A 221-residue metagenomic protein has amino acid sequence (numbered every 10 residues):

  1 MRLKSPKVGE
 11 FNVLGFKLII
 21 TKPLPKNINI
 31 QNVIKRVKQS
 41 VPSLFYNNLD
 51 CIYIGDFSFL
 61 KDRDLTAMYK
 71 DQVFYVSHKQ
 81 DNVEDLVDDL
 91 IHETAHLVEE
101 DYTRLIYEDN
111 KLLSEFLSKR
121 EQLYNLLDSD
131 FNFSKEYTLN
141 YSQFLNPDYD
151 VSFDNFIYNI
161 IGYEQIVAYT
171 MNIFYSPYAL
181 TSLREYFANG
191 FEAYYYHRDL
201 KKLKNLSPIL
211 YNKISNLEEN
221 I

Functional and structural regions predicted by a protein language model:
K4-V83, E108, N125-L139: Auxiliary, metal-adjacent structural segments of Zn-dependent hydrolase domains
P25, N29, H78-L86, Y175-L183 (+1 more regions): Conserved aromatic-histidine-acidic binding/catalytic patches
V33-R36, K119, F156, K213: Charge-rich, solvent-exposed alpha-helical interaction surfaces
F45-N48, D101-I106, D199: Long, hydrophobic, amphipathic alpha-helical segments used as structural scaffolds
D85-E93: Short alpha-helical catalytic segment bearing the HExxH-like zincin motif of zinc-dependent metalloproteases
E93-L113: Catalytic Zn2+-binding segment of zinc metalloproteases
L112-G162: Low-complexity, serine/threonine/proline-enriched polar segments
P147-I221: Pan-zinc metallopeptidase signature
